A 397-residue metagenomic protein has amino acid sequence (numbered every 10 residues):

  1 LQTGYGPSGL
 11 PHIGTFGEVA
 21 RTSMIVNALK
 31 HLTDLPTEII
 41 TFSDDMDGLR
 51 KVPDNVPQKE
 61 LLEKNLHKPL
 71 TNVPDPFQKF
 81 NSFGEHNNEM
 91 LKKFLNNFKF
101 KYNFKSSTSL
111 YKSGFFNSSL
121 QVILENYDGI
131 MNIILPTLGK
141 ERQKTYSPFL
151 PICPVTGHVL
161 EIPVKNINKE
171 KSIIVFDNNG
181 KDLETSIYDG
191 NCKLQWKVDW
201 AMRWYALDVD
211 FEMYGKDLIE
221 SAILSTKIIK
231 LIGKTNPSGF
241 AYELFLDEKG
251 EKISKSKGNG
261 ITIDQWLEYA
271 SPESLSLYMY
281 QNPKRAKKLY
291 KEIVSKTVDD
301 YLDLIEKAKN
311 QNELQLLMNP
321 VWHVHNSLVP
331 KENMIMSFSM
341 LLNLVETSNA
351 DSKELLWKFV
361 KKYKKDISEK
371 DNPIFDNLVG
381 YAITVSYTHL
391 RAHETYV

Functional and structural regions predicted by a protein language model:
L1-P57, D199-S221: N-terminal catalytic cores of NTP/NDP-binding nucleotidyl/phosphoryl-transfer enzymes
Y5-H31, L35, N81-K105, E248-I253 (+2 more regions): Conserved, well-structured beta-alpha core segment at the onset of a catalytic domain
H12, G157-V159, S271, T388: Conserved adenylation A10 loop of the ANL superfamily
D47-L62, S119-L120, L124, K252: Charged, often glycine-rich, active-site loop that binds/positions anionic groups
L62-F80, F94: A glycine-rich helix N-cap at a beta->alpha junction
N96, F100-I263: Active-site cores that bind ATP or allylic diphosphates and position pyrophosphate for catalysis
D217, E243-V385: Catalytic adenosine-cofactor/nucleotide-binding cores of aminoacyl-tRNA synthetases and other
H389-V397: Single conserved hydrophobic/aromatic residue that forms the stacking wall/gate of nucleotide- or nucleobase-binding
